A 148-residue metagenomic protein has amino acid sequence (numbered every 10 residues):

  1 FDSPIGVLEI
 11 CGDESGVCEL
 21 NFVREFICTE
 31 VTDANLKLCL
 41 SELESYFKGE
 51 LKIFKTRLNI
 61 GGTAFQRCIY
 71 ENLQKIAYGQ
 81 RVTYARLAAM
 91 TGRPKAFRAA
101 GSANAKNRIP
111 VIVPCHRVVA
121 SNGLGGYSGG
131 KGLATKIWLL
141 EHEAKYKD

Functional and structural regions predicted by a protein language model:
F1-K95, H142-D148: Basic nucleic-acid-binding alpha-helical/helix-turn surface characteristic of O6-alkylguanine DNA
K95-P110: Regulatory, non-catalytic segments
V111-V118: Short Lys/Arg-enriched helix C-cap and helix-to-coil transition segments that create basic nucleic-acid-contact patches
N122-D148: …primarily DNA-binding HTH/wHTH and HhH modules…
